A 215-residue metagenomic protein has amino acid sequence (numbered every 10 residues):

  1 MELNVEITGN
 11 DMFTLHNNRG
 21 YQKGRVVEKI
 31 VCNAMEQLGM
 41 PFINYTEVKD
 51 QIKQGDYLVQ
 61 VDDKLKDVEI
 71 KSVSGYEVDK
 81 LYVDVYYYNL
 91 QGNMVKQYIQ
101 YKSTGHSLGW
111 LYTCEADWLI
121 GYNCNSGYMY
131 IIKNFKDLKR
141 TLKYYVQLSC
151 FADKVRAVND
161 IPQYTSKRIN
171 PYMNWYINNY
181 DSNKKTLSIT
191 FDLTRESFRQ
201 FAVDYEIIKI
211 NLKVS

Functional and structural regions predicted by a protein language model:
M1-K49, S74: Acidic-basic catalytic patches of nuclease active cores, encompassing PD-(D/E)XK and other metal-cofactor nuclease
L3, C124, Y130-S215: Non-catalytic C-terminal interaction segments of nucleic acid-processing enzymes
V26, I52, C114: Short, well-structured alpha-helical interface segments that form or flank functional binding sites
V48, I70-K71, Y122-N123: Short His-Asn-centered micro-motif
V48-L58: Beta-rich nucleic-acid/ligand-interaction surfaces
G55, L65, L108, E115-L119 (+1 more regions): Short, surface-exposed beta-edge/turn micro-motifs
Y57-V78, I99: Conserved catalytic cores of phosphodiester-cleaving nucleases, focusing on short active-site segments
V73-Y112: Mg2+/Mn2+-dependent nuclease catalytic core
